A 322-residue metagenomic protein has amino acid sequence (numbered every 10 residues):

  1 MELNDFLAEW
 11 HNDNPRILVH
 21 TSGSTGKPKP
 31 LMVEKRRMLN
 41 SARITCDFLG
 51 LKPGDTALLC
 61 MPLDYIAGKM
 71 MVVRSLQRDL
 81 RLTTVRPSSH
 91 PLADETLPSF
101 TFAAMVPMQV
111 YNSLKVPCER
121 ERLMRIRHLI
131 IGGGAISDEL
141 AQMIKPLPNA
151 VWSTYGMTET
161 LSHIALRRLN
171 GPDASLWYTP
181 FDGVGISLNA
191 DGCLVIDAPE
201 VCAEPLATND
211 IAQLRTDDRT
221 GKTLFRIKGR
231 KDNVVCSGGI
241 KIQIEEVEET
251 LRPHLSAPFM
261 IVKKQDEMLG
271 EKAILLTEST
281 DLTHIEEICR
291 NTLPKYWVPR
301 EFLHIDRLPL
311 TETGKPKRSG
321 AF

Functional and structural regions predicted by a protein language model:
L3-H20, P53-T56: Conserved pre-ATP/AMP-binding loop-to-beta segment of ANL
R16-R43, G50-K52: Conserved AMP-binding A3 loop
V33-N40, T56-N112: AMP-binding/adenylate-forming
V106, G133, G156, D210 (+1 more regions): Active-site glycine-centered loops adjacent to acidic/histidine catalytic or metal-binding residues that shape
V116-P172: Gly/Ser/Thr-rich phosphate-binding loop
G185-Q213, L224, E278: AMP-binding/adenylate-forming core of the ANL superfamily
N209-W297: AMP-binding/adenylate-forming catalytic core of the ANL superfamily
P294-P316: AMP-binding/adenylate-forming catalytic domain of the ANL superfamily
